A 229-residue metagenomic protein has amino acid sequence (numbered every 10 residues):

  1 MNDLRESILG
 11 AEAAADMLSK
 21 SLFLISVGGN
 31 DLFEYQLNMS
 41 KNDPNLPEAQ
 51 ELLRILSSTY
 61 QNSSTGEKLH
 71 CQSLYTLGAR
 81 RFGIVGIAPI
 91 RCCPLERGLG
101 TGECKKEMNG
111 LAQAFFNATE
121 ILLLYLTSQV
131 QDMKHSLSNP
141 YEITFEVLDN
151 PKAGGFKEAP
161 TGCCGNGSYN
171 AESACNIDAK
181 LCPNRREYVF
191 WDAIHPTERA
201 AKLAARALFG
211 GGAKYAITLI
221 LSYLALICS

Functional and structural regions predicted by a protein language model:
N2-R54, R80-R97, Y188, A207: Oxyanion-hole/transition-state-stabilizing segment in secreted/luminal serine hydrolases and related acyltransferases
L9, D192-S229: C-terminal helix/juxtamembrane-tail motif
F23, F82, T119, N139 (+1 more regions): Residue-level signature of catalytic and energy-coupling elements of molecular machines, predominantly ATP/GTP-dependent
G28-L32, S63, H70, P89-I90 (+3 more regions): Conserved beta-strand elements of beta-rich interaction domains across eukaryotes, especially beta-propellers
N45-S58, C104-A112: A short acidic, glycine-rich active-site loop that binds or catalyzes chemistry on phosphate/adenosine moieties
L52, L56, Y60-S63, E67-H70 (+3 more regions): Stable alpha-helical elements in mature extracytoplasmic
G66-R81, F115-H135: A structural motif corresponding to the C-terminal end of an alpha-helix and its immediate exit/capping segment
P89-E107, Q113, I121-S128, D132-I194 (+1 more regions): Mobile gating loops/cap/lid regions near enzyme active sites that modulate substrate access
